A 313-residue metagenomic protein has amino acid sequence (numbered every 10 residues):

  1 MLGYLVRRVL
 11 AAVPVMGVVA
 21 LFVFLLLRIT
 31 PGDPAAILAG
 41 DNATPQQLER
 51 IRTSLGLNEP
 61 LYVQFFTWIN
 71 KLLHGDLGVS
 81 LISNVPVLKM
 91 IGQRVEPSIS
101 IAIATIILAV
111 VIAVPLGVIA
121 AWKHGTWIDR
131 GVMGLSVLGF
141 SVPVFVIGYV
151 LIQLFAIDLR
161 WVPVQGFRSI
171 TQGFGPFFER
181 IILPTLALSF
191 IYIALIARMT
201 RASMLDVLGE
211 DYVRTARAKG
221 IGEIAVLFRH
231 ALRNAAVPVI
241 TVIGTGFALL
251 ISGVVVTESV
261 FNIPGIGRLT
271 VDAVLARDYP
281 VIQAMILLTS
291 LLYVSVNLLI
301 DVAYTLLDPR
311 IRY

Functional and structural regions predicted by a protein language model:
L2-Y4, V13, Q93-I128, V144 (+1 more regions): Alpha-helical transmembrane segments of integral membrane proteins, especially multi-pass inner/plasma-membrane
V15-F66, I82, L159-R180: Hydrophobic alpha-helical transmembrane segments of membrane transport/permease proteins and related membrane-embedded
V18, F22, L26, I112 (+5 more regions): Alpha-helical membrane-inserting segments
V23, L27, P31, A35 (+7 more regions): Membrane-water interface at transmembrane helix exits
T30, G139-V142, I251: Transmembrane helix irregularities
A43-D76, V213, N262-D272: Short hydrophobic, aromatic-rich alpha-helical segments embedded in or entering the lipid bilayer of multi-pass
N58-V114: An internal, D/E-rich "acidic patch" concept
N84, M133-R198: Membrane-water interface segments at transmembrane-helix boundaries in multipass membrane proteins
